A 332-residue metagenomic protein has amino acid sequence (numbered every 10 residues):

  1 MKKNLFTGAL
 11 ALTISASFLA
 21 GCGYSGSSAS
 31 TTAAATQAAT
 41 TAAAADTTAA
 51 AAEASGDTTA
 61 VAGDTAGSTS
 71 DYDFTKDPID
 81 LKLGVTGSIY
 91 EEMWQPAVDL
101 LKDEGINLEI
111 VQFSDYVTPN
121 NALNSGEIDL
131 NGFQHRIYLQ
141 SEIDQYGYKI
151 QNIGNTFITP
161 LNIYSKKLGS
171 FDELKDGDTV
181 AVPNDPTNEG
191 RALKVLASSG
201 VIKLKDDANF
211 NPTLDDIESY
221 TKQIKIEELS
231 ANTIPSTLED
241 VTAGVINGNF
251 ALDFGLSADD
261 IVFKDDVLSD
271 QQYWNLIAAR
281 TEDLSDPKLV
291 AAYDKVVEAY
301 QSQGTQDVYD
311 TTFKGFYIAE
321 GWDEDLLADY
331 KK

Functional and structural regions predicted by a protein language model:
M1-G26: Sec-dependent N-terminal signal peptides of Gram-positive bacterial secreted proteins and lipoproteins
F18-A38, A42-A45, A49: Bacterial lipoprotein signal-peptidase II cleavage site
T69-S88, I106-Q112, D178-V180: Short, well-ordered beta-strand elements
I110-N121, A208-S236: Short helix-initiation/N-cap motifs at beta->coil->alpha
S141-I153, K167-L168, D240, V245 (+1 more regions): Ligand-binding "clamshell"
I153-I202: A conserved helix-loop-strand patch within extracytoplasmic ligand-binding domains of the periplasmic binding
P160-F171, Y273-A291: A bilobed periplasmic-binding-protein/Venus flytrap-type ligand-binding module shared by bacterial periplasmic
N188-A197, L289, E298-G321: Periplasmic-binding protein-like
